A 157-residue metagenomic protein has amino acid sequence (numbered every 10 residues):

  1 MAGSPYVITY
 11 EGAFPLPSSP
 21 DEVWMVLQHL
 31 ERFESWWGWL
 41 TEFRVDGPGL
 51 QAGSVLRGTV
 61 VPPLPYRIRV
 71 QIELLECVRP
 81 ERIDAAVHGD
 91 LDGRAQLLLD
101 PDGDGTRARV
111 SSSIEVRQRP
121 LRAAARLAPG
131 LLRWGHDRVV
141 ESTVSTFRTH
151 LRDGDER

Functional and structural regions predicted by a protein language model:
M1-Q51, T146, D155-R157: Hydrophobic ligand-binding cavity/cleft-lining segments
I8, S18, T59, D84 (+1 more regions): Residue-level detector of alpha-helix boundaries and kinks
G12-F14, V45, R69-E76, R94-P101 (+1 more regions): Hydrophobic/aromatic beta-strand elements that line small-molecule binding cavities or substrate pockets in beta-rich
P17-P20, V78, D102-D104: Short loop segments at secondary-structure junctions
R44-L91, R107, S142-R157: Glycine-rich portal/gate segments that line the openings of hydrophobic small-molecule binding cavities
A86-E141: Beta-strand/loop substructures that line and gate deep hydrophobic ligand-binding cavities in soluble
